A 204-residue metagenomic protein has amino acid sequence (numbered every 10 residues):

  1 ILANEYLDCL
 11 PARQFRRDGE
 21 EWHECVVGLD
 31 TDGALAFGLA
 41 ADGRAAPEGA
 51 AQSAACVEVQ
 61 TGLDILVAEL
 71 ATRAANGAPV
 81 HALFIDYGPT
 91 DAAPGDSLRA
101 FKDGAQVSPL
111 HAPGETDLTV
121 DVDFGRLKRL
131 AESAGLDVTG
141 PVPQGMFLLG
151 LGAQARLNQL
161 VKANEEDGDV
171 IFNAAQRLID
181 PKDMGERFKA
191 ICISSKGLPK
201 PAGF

Functional and structural regions predicted by a protein language model:
L2-G49, G95-S108: A mobile, often basic/glycine-rich helix-loop segment that functions as the active-site lid/recognition loop
G43-F204: Long, Lys/Arg- and hydrophobic-enriched amphipathic alpha-helices
